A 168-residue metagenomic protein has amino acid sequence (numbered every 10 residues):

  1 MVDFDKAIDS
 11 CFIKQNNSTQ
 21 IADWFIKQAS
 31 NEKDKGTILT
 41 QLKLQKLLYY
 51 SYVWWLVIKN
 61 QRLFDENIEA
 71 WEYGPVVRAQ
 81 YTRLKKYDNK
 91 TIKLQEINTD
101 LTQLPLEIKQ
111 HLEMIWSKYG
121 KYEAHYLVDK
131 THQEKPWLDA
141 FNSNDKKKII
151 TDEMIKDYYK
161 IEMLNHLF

Functional and structural regions predicted by a protein language model:
M1-F168: Domain-edge interaction signal
